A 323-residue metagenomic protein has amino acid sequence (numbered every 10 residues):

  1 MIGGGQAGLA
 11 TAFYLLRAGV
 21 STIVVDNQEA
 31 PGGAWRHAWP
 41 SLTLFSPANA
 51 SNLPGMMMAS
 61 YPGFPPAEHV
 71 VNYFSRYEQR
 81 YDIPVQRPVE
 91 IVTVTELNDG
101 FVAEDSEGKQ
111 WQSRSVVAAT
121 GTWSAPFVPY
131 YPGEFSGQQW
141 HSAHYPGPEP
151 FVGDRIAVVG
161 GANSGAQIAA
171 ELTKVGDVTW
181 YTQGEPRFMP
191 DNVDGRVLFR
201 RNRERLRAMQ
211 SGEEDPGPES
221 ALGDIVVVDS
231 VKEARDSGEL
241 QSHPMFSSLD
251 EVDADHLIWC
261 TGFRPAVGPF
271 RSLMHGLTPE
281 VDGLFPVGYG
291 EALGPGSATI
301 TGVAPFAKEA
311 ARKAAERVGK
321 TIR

Functional and structural regions predicted by a protein language model:
M1-G4, A10-Q28, G32-A34, P65-R323: Flavin (primarily FAD) cofactor-binding/catalytic cores of flavoenzymes
A30-G55: Redox-cofactor-proximal catalytic regions of oxidoreductases
P47-P62, M209-S211: Glycine-rich flavin
